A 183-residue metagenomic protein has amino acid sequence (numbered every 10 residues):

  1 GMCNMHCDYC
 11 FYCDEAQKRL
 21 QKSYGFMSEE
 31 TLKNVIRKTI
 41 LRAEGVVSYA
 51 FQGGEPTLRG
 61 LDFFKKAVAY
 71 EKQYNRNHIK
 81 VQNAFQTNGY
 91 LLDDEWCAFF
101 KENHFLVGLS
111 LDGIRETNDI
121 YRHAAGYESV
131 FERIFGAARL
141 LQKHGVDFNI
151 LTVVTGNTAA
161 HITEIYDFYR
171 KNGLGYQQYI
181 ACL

Functional and structural regions predicted by a protein language model:
G1-M27: Canonical Radical SAM [4Fe-4S] cluster-binding loop centered on the CxxxCxxC motif and its immediate flanking residues
C3, C7, F51, F85: Hydrophobic/aromatic pocket-lining and membrane-interface residues
R19-Q21, T57-L61: A generic structural signal for short coil/turn motifs at secondary-structure boundaries
L32-A50, R59-L183: Radical SAM/AdoMet-radical enzyme domain recognition
G54: Active-site neighborhood of divalent metal-dependent phosphoester/pyrophosphate hydrolases
